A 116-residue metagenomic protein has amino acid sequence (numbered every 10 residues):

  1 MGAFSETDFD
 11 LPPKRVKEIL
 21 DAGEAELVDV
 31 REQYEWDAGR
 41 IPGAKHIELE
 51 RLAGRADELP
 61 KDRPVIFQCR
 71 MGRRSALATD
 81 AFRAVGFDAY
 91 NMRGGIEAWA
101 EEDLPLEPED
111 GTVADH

Functional and structural regions predicted by a protein language model:
M1-E26, E32-P64, R73-H116: Rhodanese-like catalytic fold shared by cysteine-dependent sulfurtransferases and DSP/PTP-type phosphatases
Q68: Short, surface-exposed ligand- or partner-binding patches at beta-edge/loop junctions that are enriched in aromatics
